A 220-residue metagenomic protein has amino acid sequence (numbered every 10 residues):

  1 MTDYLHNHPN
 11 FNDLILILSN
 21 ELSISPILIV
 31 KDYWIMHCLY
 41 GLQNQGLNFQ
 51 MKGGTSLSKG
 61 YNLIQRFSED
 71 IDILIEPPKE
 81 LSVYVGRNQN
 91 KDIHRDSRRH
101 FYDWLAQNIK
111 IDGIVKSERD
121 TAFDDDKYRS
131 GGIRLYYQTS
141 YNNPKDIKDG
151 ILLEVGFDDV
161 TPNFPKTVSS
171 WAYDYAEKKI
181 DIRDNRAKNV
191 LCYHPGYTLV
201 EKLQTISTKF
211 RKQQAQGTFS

Functional and structural regions predicted by a protein language model:
M1-H37, L81-N90, H94: N-terminal regions immediately upstream of nucleotidyltransferase
D3, I17, I27, D32 (+2 more regions): Catalytic cores of NTP-dependent nucleotidyl/adenyl transfer enzymes across multiple folds
L5-L14, I71-Y84, W171-K178, Y197-V200: Short, compositionally biased low-complexity segments
K31, M51, Q65-F67, I73 (+5 more regions): Generic preference for flexible, low-structure residues
Q43-I71, I75-L81: Active-site nucleotide-donor binding segment shared across nucleotidyl transfer reactions
